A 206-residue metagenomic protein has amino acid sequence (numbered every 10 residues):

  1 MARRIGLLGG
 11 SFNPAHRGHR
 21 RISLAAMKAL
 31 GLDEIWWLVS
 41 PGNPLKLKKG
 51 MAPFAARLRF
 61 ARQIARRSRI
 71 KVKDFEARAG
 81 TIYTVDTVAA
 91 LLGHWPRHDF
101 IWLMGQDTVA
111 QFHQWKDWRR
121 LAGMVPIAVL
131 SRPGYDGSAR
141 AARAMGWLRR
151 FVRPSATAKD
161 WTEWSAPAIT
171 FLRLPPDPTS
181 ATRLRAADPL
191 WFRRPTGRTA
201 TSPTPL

Functional and structural regions predicted by a protein language model:
M1-L206: Nucleotidyltransferase catalytic core that binds NTPs
